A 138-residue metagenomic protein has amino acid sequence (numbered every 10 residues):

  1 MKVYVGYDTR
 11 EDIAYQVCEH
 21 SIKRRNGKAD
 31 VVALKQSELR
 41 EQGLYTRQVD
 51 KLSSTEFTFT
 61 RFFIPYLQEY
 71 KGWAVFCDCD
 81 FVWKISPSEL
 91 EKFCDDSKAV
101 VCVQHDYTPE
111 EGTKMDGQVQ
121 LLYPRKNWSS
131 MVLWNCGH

Functional and structural regions predicted by a protein language model:
M1-H138: Glycosyltransferase catalytic domains, chiefly GT-A lineage
